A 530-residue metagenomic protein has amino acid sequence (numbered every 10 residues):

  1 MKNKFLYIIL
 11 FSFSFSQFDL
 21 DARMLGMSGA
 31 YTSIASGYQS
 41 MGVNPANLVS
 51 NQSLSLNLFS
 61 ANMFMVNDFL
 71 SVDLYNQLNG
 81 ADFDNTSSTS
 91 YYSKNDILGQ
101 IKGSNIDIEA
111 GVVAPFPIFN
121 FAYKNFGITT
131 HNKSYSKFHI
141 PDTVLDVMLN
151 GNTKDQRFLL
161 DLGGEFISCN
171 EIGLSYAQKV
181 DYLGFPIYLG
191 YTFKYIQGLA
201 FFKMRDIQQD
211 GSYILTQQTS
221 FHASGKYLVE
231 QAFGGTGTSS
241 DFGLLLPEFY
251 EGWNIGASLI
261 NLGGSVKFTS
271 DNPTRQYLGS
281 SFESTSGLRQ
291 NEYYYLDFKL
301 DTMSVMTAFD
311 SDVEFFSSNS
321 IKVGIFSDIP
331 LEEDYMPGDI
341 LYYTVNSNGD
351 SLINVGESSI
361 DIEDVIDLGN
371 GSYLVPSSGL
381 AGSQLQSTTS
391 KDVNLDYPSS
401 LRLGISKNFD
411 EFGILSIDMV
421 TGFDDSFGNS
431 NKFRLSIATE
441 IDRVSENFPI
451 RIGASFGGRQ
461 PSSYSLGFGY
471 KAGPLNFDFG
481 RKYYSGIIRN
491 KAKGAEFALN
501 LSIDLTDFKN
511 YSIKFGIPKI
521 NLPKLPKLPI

Functional and structural regions predicted by a protein language model:
M1-K2, L525: Generic N-terminal leader/processing signal
K2-N3, V43: Residue-level micro-sites within transmembrane alpha helices that shape and flank functional polar/acidic positions
N3-F5, L78, T89, I172: Intrinsic disorder/low-complexity segments enriched in polar/small residues
N3-S14: Sec-dependent N-terminal signal peptides
L6-I8, M27, G198: General helical structural elements
L10-S12, Q77, D82-N85, I196 (+2 more regions): Generic signature of intrinsically disordered, low-complexity, basic-rich segments and short cationic peptides
F15-I140, L145, N261-V266, D504: N-terminal, post-signal peptide beta-strand-biased segments of exported outer-membrane/organellar beta-barrel and other
Q17-L25, A122, F126-I530: Outer-membrane beta-barrel porins/channels
